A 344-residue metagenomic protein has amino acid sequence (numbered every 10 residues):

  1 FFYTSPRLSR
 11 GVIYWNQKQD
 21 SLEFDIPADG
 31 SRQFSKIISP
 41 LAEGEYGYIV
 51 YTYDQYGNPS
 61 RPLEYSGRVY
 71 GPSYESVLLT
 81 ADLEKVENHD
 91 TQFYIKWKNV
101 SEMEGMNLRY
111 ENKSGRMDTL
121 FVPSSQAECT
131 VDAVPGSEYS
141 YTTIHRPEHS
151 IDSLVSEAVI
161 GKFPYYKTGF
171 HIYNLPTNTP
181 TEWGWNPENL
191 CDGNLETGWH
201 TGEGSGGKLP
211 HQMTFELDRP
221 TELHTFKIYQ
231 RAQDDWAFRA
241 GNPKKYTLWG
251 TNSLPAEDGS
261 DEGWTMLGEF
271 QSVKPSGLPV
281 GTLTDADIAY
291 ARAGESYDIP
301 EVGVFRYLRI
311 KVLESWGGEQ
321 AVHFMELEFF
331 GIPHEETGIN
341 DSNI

Functional and structural regions predicted by a protein language model:
F1-F2, I13, I38, Y46-V50 (+5 more regions): An aromatic-rich alpha-helical recognition segment common to small helix-rich domains
F1-R7, T91-E102, I228: Conserved aromatic anchor
R10-G44, N107-G136, G268-F270: Recognizes extended acidic, P/S/T-rich segments that occur within or adjacent to Ig-like beta-sandwich modules
I38-P62, C129-G161: Beta-strand-rich modules
I38-S39, W97, T130-V131, F215 (+1 more regions): Hydrophobic core positions of the immunoglobulin-like beta-sandwich fold
Y70-H89, G161-W183, H334-I344: Low-complexity, Pro/Ser/Thr- and charge-rich linker/hinge segments at domain boundaries
N194-D261, A291-I344: Aromatic, loop-rich ligand-recognition surfaces of beta-strand-rich domains
E262-D298: Extracellular carbohydrate recognition and processing domains and analogous Trp-centered ligand-binding platforms
